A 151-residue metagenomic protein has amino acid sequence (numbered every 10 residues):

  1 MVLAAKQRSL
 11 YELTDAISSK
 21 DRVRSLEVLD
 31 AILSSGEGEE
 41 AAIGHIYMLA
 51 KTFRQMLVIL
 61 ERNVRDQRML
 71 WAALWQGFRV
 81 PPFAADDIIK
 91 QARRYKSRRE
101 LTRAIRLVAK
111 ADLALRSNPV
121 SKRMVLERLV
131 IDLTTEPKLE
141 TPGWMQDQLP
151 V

Functional and structural regions predicted by a protein language model:
M1-E100, P137-K138: Small-residue-rich helix-loop
L33-G36, D112-R116: Short amphipathic alpha-helical interaction patches enriched in hydrophobic/aromatic residues with interspersed Lys/Arg
I46, A50-F53, I105, A109 (+1 more regions): Generic structural concept
I46, R98-L101, I105, V120-R123: Generic detection of long, well-ordered alpha-helical segments
R106, L113-R128: Charge-enriched, short contiguous segments at helix-coil
E127-V151: Short, charged, intrinsically disordered terminal tails
